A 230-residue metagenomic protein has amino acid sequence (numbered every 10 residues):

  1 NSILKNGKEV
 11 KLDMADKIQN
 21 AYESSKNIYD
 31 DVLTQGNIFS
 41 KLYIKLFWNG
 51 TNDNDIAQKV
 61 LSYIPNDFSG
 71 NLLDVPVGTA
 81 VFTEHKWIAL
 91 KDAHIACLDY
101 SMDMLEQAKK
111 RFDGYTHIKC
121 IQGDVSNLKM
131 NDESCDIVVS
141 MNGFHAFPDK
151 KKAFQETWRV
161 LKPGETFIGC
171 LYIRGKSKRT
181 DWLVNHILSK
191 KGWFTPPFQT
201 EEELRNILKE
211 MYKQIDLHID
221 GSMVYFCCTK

Functional and structural regions predicted by a protein language model:
N6-N66, V81-H85, M104, R111: Conserved class I S-adenosyl-L-methionine
L73-N127: Class I SAM-dependent methyltransferase SAM/SAH-binding core
D103, P148-K152: Short N-terminal helix/helix-N-cap motif within the alpha/beta-hydrolase-1
S126-I137: A short acidic, Gly/Pro-enriched loop at the edge of an enzyme's catalytic core that lines a small-molecule cofactor
I137-D149: A short SAM/SAH-binding and catalytic strip from SAM-dependent methyltransferases
K151-P163: A short glycine-rich, Lys/Arg-flanked "PGG" loop and its adjoining helix->strand segment in the class I
I168-Y225: C-terminal alpha-helical "lid/dimerization" subdomain adjacent to the S-adenosyl-L-methionine
F226-K230: C-terminal lobe and adjacent flexible extensions of AdoMet/dcAdoMet transferase-like proteins
